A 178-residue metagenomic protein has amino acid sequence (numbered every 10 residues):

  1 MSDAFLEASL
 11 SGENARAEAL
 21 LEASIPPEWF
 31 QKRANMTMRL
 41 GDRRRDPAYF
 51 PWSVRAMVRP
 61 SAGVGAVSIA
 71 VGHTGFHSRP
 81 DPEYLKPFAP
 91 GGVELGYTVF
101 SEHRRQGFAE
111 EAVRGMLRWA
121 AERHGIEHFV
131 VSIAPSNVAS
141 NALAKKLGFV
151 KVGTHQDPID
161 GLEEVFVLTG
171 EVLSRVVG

Functional and structural regions predicted by a protein language model:
M1-E102, G115, W119, R123 (+1 more regions): GNAT-family acyltransferases
P90, E94, T98, E111-A112 (+2 more regions): Amphipathic alpha-helical recognition patches that constitute DNA-binding helices
R105-E110: Glycine-rich acyl-CoA binding loop
W119-I126, P135-A139: A compact, surface-exposed functional segment
V131-N141, I159: Conserved beta-strand-loop-alpha-helix junction that forms the acyl-donor binding cleft
A144: Conserved active-site tyrosine of GNAT-family acetyltransferases
